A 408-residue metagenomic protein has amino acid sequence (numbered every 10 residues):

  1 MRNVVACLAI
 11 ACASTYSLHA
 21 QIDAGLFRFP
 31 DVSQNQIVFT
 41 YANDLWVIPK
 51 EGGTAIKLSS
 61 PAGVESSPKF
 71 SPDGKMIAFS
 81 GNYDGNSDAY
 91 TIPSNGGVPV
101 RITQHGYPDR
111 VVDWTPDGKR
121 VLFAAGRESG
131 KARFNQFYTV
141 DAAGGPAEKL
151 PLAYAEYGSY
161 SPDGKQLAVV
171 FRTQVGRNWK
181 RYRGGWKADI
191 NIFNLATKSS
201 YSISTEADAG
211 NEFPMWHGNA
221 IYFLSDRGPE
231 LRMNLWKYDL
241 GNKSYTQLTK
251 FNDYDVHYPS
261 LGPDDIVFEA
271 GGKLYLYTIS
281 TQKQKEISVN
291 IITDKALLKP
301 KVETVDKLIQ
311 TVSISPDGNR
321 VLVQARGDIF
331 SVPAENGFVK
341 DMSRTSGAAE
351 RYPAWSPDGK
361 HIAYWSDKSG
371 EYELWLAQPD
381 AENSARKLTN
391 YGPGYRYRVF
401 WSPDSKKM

Functional and structural regions predicted by a protein language model:
M1-V4, I329: Positively charged n-region of N-terminal signal peptides that target proteins for export
A6-T15: Bacterial N-terminal signal peptides
Y16-A20: Sec/Tat signal peptide C-region and signal peptidase I cleavage site
Q21, Y41-W46, S60-E65, A78-Y90 (+19 more regions): A flexible loop/linker signature enriched in serine peptidases of the S9 family
I22-K50: Mature N-terminal segment immediately following signal peptide/propeptide cleavage in secreted/periplasmic
D31-Q34, P68-M76, V112-R120, G158-Q166 (+5 more regions): Blade-terminus and WD-like Trp-Asp/Gly-His loop motifs, strongest in beta-propeller folds
A55: Glycine/alanine-rich phosphate-binding loops at beta-alpha junctions
T304-S313: Signature of short aromatic-glycine-proline-rich micro-motifs recurring in repeat-based ectodomains
